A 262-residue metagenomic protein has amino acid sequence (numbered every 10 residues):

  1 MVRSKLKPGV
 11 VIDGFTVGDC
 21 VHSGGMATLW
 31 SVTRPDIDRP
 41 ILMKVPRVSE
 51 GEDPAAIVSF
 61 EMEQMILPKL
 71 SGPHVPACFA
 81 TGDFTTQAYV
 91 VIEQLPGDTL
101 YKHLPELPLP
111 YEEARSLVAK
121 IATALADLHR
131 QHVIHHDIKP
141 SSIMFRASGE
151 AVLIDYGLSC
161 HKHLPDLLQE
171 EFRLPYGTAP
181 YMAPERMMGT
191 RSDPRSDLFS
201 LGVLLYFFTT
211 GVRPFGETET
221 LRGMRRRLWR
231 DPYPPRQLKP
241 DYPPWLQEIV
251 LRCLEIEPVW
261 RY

Functional and structural regions predicted by a protein language model:
G18-G25, L29: Protein kinase glycine-rich loop
R47-K69: AlphaC helix of the eukaryotic protein kinase fold
T81: Activation-segment/catalytic-loop signature of the eukaryotic protein kinase fold
T85-T99, H103: Conserved short submotifs of the Hanks-type protein kinase catalytic core that shape the nucleotide-binding pocket
L117-V118: Activation segment signature within eukaryotic-like protein kinase domains
T123-V133: Protein kinase catalytic-loop region centered on the HRD/HxD motif
P180-Y262: C-terminal lobe helix-coil module of Hanks-type protein kinase domains
